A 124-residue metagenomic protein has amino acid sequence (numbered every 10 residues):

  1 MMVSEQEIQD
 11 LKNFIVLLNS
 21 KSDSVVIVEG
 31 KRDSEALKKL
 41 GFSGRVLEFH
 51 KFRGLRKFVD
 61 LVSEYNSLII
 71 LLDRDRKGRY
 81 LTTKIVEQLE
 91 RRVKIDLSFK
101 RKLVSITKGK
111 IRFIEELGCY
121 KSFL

Functional and structural regions predicted by a protein language model:
M1-V25, K31, E35, F58-V59: Phosphate-handling DNA/RNA-contact segment within nucleic-acid enzymes
K31-L40, R45, F49-L124: TOPRIM fold recognition
